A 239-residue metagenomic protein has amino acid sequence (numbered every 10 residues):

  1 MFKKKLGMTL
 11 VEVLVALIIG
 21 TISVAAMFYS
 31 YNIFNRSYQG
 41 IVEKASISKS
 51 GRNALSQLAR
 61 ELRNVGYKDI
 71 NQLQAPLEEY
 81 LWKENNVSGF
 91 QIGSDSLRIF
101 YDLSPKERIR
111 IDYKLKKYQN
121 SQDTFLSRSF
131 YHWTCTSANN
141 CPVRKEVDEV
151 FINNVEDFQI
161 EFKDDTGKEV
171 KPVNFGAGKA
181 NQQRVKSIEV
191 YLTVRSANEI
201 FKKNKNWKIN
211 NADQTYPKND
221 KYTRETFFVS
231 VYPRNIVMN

Functional and structural regions predicted by a protein language model:
M1-F2, L81: Short, aromatic- and cysteine-enriched interfacial helices/patches that mediate contacts at lipid membranes
F2-D69: Aliphatic-rich helix starts adjacent to a transmembrane/signal segment
N32, R63, Y67, S104 (+4 more regions): Residue-level marker of positions within ordered structural domains that often coincide with functionally constrained
V42-E43, N140, Y216: Residue-level detector of alpha-helix boundaries and kinks
S46, V147-N239: Short linear sequence signals and composition-biased patches located at protein termini or domain-edge surfaces
N71, S94, H132-T134, Y232-N239: Short amphipathic alpha-helical segments
N71-L77: Short, glycine/acidic-rich hinge or "gate" loops at secondary-structure transitions that mediate conformational
L77-T166, S187, R224, F228: Surface-exposed loop/linker segments characteristic of extracytoplasmic
